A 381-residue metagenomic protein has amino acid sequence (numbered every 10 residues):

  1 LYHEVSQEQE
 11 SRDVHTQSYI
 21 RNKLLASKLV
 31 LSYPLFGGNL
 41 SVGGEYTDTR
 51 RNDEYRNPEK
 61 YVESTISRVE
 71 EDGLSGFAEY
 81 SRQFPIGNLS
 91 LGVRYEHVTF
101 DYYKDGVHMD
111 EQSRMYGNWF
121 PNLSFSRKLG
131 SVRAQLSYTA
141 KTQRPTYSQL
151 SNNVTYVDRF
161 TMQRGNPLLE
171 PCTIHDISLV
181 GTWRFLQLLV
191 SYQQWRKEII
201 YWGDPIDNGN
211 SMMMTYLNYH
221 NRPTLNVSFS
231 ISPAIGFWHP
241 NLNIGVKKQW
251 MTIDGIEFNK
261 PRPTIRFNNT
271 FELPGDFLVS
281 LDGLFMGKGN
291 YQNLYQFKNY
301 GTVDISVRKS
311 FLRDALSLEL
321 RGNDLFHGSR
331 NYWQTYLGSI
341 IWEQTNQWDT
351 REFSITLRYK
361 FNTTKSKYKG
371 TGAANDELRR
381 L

Functional and structural regions predicted by a protein language model:
L1-D105, K128, V132-R133, L186-Q187 (+2 more regions): Face-selective signature of the C-terminal outer-membrane beta-barrel domain
L1-R12, N52-Y61, D101-M109, Y147-T155 (+7 more regions): Outer-membrane beta-barrel translocator domains and adjoining extracellular loop/strand segments of Gram-negative
K23-L29, D72-A78, W119-L123, A134 (+7 more regions): Hydrophobic, lipid-facing positions within transmembrane beta-strands of outer-membrane proteins
L35, Y46-N52, R82-I86, Y95-D101 (+11 more regions): Transmembrane beta-strands of outer-membrane beta-barrel pores
V42-G44, L91-V93, L123, L136-Y138 (+9 more regions): Membrane-embedded beta-strand positions of outer-membrane beta-barrel proteins
R68-E71, E111-R114, T142-R196, M212-L225 (+1 more regions): Outer-membrane beta-barrel signature, preferentially recognizing the C-terminal barrel domain of Gram-negative
R196, M213, L217-M286: Gram-negative outer-membrane beta-barrel transporters
F311-L381: C-terminal beta-signal and adjacent terminal beta-strands/loops of Gram-negative outer-membrane beta-barrel proteins
